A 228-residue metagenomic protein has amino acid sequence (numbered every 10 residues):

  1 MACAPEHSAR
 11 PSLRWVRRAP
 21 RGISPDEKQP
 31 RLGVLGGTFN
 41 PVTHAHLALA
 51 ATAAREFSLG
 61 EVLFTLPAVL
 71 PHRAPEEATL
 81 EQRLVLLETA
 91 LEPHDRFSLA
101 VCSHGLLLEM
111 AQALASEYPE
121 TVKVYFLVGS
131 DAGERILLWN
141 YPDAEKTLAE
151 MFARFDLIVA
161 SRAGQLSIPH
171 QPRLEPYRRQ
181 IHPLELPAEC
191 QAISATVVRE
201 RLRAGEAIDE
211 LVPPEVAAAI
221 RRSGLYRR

Functional and structural regions predicted by a protein language model:
M1-R228: Nucleotidyltransferase catalytic core that binds NTPs
